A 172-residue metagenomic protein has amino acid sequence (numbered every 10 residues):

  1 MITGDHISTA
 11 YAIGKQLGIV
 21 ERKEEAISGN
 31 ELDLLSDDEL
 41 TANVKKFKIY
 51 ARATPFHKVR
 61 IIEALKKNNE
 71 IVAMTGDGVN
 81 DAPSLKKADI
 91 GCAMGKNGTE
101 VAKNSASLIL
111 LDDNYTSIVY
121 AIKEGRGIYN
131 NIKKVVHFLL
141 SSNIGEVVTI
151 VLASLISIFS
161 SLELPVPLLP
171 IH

Functional and structural regions predicted by a protein language model:
M1-A12, V72: Substrate-recognition element of Asp-dependent hydrolases with the DxDx(T/V) motif
L17, E21-M74, A88, A93-H172: Membrane-embedded transport module
L85: Cytosolic ligand/metal-binding cores
